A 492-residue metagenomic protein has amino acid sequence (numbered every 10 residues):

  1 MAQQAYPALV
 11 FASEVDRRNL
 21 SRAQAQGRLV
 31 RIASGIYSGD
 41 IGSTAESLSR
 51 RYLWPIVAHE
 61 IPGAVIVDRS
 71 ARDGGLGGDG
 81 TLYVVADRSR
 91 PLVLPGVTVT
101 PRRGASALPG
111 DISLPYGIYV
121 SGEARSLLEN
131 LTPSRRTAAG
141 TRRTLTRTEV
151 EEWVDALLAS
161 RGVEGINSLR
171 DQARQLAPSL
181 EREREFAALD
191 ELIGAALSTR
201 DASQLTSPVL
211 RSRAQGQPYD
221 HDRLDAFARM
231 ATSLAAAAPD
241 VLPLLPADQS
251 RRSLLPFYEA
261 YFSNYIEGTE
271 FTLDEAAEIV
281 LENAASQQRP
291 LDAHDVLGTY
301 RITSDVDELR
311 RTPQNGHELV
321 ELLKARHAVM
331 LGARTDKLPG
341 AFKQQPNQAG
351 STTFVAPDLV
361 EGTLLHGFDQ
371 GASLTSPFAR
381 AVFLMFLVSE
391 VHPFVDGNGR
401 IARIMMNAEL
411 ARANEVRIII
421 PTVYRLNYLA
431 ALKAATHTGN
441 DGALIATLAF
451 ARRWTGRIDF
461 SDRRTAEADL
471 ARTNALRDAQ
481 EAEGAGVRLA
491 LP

Functional and structural regions predicted by a protein language model:
M1-A12, R17-S21, A25-I32, T44-S47 (+3 more regions): FIC/Doc superfamily catalytic core
I36-I41: Minor-groove-contacting beta-hairpin "wing" of winged helix-turn-helix DNA-binding domains
L48-A64: Short, structured active-site "lid" loops
